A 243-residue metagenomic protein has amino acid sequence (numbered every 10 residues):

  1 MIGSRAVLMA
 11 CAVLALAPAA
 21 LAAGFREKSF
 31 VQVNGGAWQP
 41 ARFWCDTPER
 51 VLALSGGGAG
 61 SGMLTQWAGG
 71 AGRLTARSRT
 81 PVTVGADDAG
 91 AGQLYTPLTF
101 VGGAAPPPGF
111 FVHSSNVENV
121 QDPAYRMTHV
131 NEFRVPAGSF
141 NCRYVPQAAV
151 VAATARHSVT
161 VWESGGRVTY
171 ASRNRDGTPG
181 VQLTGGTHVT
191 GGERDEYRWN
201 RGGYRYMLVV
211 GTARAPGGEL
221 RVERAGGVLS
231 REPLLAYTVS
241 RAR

Functional and structural regions predicted by a protein language model:
M1-M9: Bacterial N-terminal signal peptides that target proteins for export
A17-A20: N-terminal signal peptide c-region/cleavage motif recognized by signal peptidases
A23-R243: Extracellular/luminal recognition modules and glycoprotein regions
